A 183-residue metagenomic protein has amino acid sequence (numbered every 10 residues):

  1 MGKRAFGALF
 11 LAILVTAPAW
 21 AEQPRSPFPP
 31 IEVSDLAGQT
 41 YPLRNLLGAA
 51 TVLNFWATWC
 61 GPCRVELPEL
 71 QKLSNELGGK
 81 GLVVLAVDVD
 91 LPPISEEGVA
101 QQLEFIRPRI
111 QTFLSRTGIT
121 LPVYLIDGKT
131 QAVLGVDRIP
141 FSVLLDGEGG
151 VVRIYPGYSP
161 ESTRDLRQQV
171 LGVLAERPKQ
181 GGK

Functional and structural regions predicted by a protein language model:
M1-G7: Bacterial N-terminal signal peptides that target proteins for export
G7-A17: Bacterial N-terminal signal peptides
A19-R44: N-terminal "domain-start" segment that seeds a small globular fold
V52-L53, V84, S142: Hydrophobic beta-strand anchors of alpha/beta hydrolase catalytic cores
F55-K72: Conserved redox-active cysteine motifs that mediate thiol-disulfide chemistry, especially di-cysteine Cys-X(1-2)-Cys
P92-E104: Short, flexible/disordered intra-domain loops and linkers
Q102-F141: Short, internal strand/loop/helix patches that form the active-site neighborhood or redox-interaction surface
F141-K183: Thiol-/selenol-based redox modules, centered on thioredoxin-like and closely related oxidoreductase domains
